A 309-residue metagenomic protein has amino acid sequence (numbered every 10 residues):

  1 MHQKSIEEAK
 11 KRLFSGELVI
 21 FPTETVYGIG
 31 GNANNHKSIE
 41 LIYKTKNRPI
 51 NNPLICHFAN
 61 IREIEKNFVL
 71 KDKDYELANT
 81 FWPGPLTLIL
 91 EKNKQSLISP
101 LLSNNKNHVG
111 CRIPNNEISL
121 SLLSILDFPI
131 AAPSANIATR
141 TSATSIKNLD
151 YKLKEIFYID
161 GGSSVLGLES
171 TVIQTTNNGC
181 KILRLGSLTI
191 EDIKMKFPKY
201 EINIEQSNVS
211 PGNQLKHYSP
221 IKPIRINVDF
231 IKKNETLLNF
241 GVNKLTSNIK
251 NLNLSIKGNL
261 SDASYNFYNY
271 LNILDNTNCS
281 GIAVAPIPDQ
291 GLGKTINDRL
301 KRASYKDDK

Functional and structural regions predicted by a protein language model:
M1-K309: Active-site-adjacent structural elements in enzyme catalytic cores
